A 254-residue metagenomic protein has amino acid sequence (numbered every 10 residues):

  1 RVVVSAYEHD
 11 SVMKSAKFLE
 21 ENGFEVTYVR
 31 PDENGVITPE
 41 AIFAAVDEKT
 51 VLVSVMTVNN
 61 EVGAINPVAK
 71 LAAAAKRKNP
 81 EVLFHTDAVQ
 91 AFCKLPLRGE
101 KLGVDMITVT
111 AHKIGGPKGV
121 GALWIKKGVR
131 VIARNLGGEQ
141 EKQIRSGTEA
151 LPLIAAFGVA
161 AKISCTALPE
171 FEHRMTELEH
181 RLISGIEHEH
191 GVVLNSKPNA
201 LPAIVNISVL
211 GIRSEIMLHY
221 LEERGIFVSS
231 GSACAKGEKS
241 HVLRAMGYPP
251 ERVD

Functional and structural regions predicted by a protein language model:
R1-D254: Pyridoxal 5′-phosphate
